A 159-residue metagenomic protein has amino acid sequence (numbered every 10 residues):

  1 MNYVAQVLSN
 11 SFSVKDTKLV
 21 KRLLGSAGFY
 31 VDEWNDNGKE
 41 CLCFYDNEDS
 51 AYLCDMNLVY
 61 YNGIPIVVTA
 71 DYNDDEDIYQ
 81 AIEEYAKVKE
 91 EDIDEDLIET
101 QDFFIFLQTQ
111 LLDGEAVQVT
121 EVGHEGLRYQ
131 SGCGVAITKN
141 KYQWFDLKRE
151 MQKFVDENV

Functional and structural regions predicted by a protein language model:
M1-D32: Short, extreme N-terminal segment that most often corresponds to the first beta-strand
D36-V159: Charged interaction segments
